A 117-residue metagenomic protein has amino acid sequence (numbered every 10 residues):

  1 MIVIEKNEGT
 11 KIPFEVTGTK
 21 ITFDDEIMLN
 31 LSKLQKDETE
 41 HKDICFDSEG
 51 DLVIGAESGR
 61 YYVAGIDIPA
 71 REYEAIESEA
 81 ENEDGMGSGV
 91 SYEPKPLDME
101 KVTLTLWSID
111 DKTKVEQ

Functional and structural regions predicted by a protein language model:
M1-I2, F14, K42, L52 (+4 more regions): Residue-level marker of intrinsically disordered, low-complexity segments enriched for small/polar residues
M1-T39: Short, charged/polar N-terminal "headpieces" of proteins
I4, K11-I12, D43-D47, E83-S88: Short amphipathic alpha-helical surface micro-motifs
N7-G9, P13-G18, A56-S58, K95-E100: Short, ordered beta-strand-loop transition motifs
K11-I12, T22, E26-L31, L52-E57 (+2 more regions): Short, surface-exposed beta-strand/loop "edge" segments at domain boundaries and coil↔beta transitions
D24, H41, D47, L97-M99: Short connector loops at helix/strand junctions that flank enzyme active sites, especially segments positioning acidic
L31-E72: Acidic, aromatic-enriched beta-alpha/helix-loop junctions
G65-Q117: Beta-strand-rich cores of mature extracytoplasmic or soluble domains
